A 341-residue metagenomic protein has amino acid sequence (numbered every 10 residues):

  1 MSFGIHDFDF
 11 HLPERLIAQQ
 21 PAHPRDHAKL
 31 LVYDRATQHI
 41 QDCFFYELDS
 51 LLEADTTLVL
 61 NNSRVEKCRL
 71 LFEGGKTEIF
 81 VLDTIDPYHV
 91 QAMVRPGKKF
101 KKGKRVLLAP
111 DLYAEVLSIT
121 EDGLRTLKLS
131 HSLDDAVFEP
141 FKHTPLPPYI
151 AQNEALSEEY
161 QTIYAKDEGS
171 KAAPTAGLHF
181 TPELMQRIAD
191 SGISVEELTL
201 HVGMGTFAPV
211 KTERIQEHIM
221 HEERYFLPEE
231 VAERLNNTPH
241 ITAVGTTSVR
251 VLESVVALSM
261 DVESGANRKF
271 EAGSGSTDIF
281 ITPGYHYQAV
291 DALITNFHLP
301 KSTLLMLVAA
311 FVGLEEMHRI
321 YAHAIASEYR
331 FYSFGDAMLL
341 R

Functional and structural regions predicted by a protein language model:
M1-R341: Surface-exposed, charge/polar-rich loops and edge strands
